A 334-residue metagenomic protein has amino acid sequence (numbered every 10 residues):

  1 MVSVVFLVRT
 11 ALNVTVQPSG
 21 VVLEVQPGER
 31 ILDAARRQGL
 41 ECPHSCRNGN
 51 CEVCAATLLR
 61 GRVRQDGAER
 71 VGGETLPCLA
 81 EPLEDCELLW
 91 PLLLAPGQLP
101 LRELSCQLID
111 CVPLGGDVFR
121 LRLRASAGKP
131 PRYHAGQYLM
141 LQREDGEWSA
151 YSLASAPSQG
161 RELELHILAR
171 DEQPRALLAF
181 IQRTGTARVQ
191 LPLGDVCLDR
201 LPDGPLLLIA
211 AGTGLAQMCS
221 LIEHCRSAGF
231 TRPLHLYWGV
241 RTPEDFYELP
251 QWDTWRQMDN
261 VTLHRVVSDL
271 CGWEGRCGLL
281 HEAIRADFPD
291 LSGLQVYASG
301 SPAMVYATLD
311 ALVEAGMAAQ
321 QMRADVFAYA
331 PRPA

Functional and structural regions predicted by a protein language model:
V2-C42: N-terminal pre-ligand scaffold of iron-sulfur
E24, S45-R47, E81, R132 (+1 more regions): Residue-level "contact hotspot" at macromolecular interaction interfaces
L40-R62, G67-E84: Local cysteine-cluster metal-coordination motifs and their immediate loop/turn environment, predominantly Fe-S cluster
Q65-V112, P331-P333: Short Fe-S-cluster ligation motifs
A95-L99, E147-A154, G194-P202: Short, Lys/Arg- and Gly-enriched loop/turn segments at beta-strand edges
P100-T186, V240-T242, V267-L270: Ferredoxin-reductase
R161, H166-A334: FNR/FR-type flavoprotein reductase catalytic core
